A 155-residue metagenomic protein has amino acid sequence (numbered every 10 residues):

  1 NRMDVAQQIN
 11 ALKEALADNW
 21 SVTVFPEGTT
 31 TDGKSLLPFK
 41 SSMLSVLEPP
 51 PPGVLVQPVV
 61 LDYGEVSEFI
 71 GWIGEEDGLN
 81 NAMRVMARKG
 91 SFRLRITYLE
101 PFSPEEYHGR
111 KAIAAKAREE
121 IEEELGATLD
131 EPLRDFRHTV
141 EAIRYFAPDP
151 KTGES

Functional and structural regions predicted by a protein language model:
N1-E14, G90: Membrane-interfacial amphipathic helices and adjacent loop/beta segments that form the lipid-substrate binding surface
Q8, L94, G109, I113-I121: Short, hydrophobic-biased amphipathic alpha-helical segments
A11, A15, V46-P49: Catalytic-core regions built around general acid/base machinery
W20, D32-K111, P132-I143: A cross-family acyltransferase "interaction/gating" segment
K116-E120, E124-S155: Cytosolic-facing loops and C-terminal tails of multi-pass membrane proteins
